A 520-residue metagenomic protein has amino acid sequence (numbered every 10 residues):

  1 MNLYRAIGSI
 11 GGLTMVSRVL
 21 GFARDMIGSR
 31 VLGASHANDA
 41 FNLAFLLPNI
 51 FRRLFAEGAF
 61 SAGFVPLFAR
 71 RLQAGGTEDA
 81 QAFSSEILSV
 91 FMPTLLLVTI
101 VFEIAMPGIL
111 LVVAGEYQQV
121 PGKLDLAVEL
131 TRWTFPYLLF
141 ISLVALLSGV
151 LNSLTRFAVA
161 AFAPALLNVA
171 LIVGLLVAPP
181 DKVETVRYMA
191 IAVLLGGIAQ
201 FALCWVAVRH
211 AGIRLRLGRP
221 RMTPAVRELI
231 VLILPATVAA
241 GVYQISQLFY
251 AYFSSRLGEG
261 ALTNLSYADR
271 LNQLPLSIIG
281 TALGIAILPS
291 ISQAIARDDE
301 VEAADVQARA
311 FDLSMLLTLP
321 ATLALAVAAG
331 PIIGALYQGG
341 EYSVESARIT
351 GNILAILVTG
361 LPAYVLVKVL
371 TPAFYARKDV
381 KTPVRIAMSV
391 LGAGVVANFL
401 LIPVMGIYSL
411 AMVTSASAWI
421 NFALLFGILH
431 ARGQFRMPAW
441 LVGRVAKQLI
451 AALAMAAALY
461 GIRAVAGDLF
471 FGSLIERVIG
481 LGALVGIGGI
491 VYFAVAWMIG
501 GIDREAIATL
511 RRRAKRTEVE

Functional and structural regions predicted by a protein language model:
M1-E520: Membrane-embedded alpha-helical bundles of multi-pass transporters/translocases, especially carrier/permease families
